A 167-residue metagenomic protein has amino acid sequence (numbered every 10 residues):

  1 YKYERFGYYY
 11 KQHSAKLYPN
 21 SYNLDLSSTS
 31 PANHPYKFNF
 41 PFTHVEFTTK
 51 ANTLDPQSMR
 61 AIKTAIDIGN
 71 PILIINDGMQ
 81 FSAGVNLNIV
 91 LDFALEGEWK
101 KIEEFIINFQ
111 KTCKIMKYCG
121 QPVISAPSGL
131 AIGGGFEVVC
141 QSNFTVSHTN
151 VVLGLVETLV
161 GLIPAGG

Functional and structural regions predicted by a protein language model:
Y1-N39: NAD(P)-dependent Rossmann-like dehydrogenase/reductase catalytic/cofactor-binding core
K11-S21, I62-A65, N143-N150: Short charge-dense sequence patches
N23-A32, N70-G78, W99-E103, E157-G161: Phosphate-binding glycine-rich loops and adjacent basic patches that engage nucleotide phosphates, nucleic-acid
F40-E46, M59-K100, I107-A126, H148-V152: A structural preference for short, pocket-lining loop segments at secondary-structure junctions
T49: Rossmann-like NAD(P)-binding element
I102, Q110, K114-G167: Conserved catalytic cores of soluble enzyme domains, especially glycine-rich substrate-binding beta-alpha loops
